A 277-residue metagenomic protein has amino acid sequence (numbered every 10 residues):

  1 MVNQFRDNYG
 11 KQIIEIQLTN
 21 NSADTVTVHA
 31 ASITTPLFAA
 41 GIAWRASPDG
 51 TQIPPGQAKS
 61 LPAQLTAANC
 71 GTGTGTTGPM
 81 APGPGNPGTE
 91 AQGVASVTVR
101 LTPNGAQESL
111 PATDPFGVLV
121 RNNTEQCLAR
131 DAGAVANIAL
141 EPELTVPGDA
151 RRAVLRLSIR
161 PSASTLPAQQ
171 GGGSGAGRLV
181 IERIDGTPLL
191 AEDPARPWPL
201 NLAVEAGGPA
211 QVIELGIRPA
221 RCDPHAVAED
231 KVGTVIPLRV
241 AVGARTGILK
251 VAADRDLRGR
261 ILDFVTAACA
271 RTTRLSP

Functional and structural regions predicted by a protein language model:
M1-P55: N-terminal "mature head" segments of proteins
V2-Y9, Q52-P55, G73-E90, E143-A150 (+1 more regions): Short, solvent-exposed beta-strand/turn "edge" segments of beta-rich domains on protein surfaces
N3-Y9, V118-P167, I248-P277: Acidic, serine/threonine- and proline-rich intrinsically disordered appendage/tail regions
I14-N20, P82, A95-V99, A153-A163 (+1 more regions): Buried hydrophobic-core signal for structured, non-transmembrane domains
N21-A40, S164-E192: Short acidic, flexible loop segments centered on an aromatic residue
I33, F38-G83, R183-H225: Intrinsically disordered, low-complexity Pro/Gly/Ser/Thr-rich segments with frequent PxxP/GP/PP motifs and embedded
A68-E125, C222-L257: Terminal connector regions
V180, D185-P277: Extracytoplasmic/luminal low-complexity segments enriched in Pro/Gly and acidic/polar residues that act as flexible
